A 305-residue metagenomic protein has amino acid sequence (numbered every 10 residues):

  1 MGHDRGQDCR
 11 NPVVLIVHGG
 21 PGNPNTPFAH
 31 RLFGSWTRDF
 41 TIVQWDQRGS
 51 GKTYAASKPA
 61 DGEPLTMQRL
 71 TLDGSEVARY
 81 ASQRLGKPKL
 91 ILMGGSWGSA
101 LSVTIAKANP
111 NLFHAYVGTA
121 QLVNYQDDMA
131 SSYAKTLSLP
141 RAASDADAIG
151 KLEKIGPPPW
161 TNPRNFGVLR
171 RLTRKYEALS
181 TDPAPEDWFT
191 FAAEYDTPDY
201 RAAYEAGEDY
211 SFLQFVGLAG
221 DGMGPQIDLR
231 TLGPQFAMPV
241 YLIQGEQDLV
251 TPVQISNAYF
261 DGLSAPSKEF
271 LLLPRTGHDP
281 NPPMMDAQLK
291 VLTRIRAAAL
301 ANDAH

Functional and structural regions predicted by a protein language model:
P24-F33: The serine-hydrolase catalytic nucleophile loop
T37-A55: Conserved alpha/beta-hydrolase
R69-K89: Conserved acidic catalytic loop of the alpha/beta-hydrolase fold
A100, A108-W160: A catalytic-pocket lid/entrance helix-loop region that shapes and gates access to the active site across common
S138, A143-T231, M238: Alpha/beta-hydrolase
F236, L242-Q244, D248: Short beta-strand/loop motif that positions the catalytic acidic residue of the alpha/beta-hydrolase fold
L249-I255: Conserved alpha/beta-hydrolase "acid-adjacent" motif
E269-H305: Catalytic active-site module of serine/aspartate enzymes centered on a nucleophile-bearing elbow/loop
